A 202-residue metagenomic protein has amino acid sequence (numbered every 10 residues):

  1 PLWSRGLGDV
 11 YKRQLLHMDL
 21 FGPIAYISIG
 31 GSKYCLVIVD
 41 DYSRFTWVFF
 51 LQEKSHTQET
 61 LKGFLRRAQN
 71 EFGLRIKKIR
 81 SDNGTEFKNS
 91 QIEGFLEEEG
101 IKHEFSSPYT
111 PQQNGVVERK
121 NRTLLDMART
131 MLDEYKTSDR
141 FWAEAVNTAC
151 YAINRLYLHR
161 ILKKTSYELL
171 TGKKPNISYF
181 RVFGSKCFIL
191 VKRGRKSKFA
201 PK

Functional and structural regions predicted by a protein language model:
P1-Y11, Q69: Single conserved hydrophobic/aromatic residue that forms the stacking wall/gate of nucleotide- or nucleobase-binding
R5, A152-I177: Amphipathic alpha-helical
Q14-A25: Two-metal-ion RNase H-like nuclease active-site motif
G30-T46, L65, F95, T123-L124: Short conserved beta-strand segments at catalytic cores or DNA/RNA-binding microdomains of nucleic-acid binding
K33, S81-N83, F87-L96, H103-M127 (+1 more regions): RNase H-like two-metal-ion nuclease catalytic core shared by retroviral integrases and related mobile-element nucleases
R44, F64, D82, I153: Residue-level signal for inorganic ion chemistry
F49-F72: Active-site beta-loop-alpha junctions of metal-dependent nucleic acid enzymes, especially the RNase H-like/DDE
L169-K202: Short basic/aromatic-enriched segments
